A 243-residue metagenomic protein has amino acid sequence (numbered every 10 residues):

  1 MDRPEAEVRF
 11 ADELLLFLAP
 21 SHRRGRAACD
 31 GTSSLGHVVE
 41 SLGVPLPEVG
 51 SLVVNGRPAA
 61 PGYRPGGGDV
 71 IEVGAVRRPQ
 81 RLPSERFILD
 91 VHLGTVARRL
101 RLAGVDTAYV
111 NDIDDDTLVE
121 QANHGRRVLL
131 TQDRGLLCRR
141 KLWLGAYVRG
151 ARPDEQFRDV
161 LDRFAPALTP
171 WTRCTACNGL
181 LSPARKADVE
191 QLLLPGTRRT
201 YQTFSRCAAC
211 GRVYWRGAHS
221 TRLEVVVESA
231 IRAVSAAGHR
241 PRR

Functional and structural regions predicted by a protein language model:
M1-R86: Ubiquitin-like/PB1-type beta-grasp interaction modules and other compact soluble beta-rich domains
A11-L14, V91-T95, T131-L136: Short, polar loop motifs at secondary-structure junctions
V76, Q80-A103, S220-V234: Extended interfacial segments that mediate partner engagement and assembly in macromolecular machines
I113-R127, L136-L137: BRCT (BRCA1 C-terminal) domain core and associated BRCT-interaction motifs
W171, F204: Residues immediately within or flanking Cys/His clusters that coordinate Zn2+ in small zinc-binding modules
C174-C177, C207-C210: Short cysteine-rich clusters marking metal-coordination/redox-active sites
G179-P183, W215: Short functional micro-motifs and their immediate structural scaffolds
R185-L192, T200, A218-S229: Short cysteine/histidine-rich zinc-coordinating motifs and their immediately flanking basic loops
